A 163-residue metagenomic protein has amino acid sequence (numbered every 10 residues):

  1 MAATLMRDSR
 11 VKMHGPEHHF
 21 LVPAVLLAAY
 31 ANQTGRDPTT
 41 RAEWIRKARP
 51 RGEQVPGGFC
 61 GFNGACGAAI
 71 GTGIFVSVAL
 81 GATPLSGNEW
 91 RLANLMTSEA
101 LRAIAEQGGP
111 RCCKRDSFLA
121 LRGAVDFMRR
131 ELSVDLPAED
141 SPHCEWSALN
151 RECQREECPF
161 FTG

Functional and structural regions predicted by a protein language model:
M1-L26, P110: Polybasic, low-complexity association/targeting segments
M1-S9, A42-C60: Short, hydrophobic/aliphatic alpha-helical segments
K12-P16, W44, G52-P56, T83 (+1 more regions): Long, compositionally biased, intrinsically disordered segments
H18, G58-V78: Conserved phosphate/anionic-ligand binding catalytic regions in large, soluble enzymes, centered on
A24-Q33, I74-G81, R122-D126: Short glycine/serine- and small hydrophobic-enriched flexible loop segments
Q33-W44, A79-A93: Phosphate-handling active-site elements
S86-R129: A structural-propensity feature for long, helix-poor, extended segments
D135-G163: Cysteine-cluster motifs in flexible loop/terminal segments that predominantly coordinate metals
